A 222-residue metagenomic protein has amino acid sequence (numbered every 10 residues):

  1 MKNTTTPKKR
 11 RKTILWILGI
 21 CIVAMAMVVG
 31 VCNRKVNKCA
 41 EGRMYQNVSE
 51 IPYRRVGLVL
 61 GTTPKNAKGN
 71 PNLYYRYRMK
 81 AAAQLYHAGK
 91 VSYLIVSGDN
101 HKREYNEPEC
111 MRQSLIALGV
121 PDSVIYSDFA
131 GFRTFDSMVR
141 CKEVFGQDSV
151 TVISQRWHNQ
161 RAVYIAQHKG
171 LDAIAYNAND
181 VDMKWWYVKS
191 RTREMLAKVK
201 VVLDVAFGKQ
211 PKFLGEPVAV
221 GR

Functional and structural regions predicted by a protein language model:
K2-S49: N-terminal type II signal-anchor transmembrane helix that functions as the membrane-insertion/stop-transfer segment
T5-K9, T13, Y75, H158 (+1 more regions): Short alpha-helical segments used as structural interaction elements across diverse proteins
R34-R191: A structural signal for short, hydrophobic/glycine-enriched beta-strand patches
H101-N106, I174-N177, L196-D204, A219-R222: A general structural signal for short secondary-structure boundary/capping elements
V188-F213: A transmembrane-helix-recognition feature enriched in membrane-embedded lipid enzymes and envelope glyco-/phospholipid
Q210-R222: The feature marks non-catalytic terminal segments
